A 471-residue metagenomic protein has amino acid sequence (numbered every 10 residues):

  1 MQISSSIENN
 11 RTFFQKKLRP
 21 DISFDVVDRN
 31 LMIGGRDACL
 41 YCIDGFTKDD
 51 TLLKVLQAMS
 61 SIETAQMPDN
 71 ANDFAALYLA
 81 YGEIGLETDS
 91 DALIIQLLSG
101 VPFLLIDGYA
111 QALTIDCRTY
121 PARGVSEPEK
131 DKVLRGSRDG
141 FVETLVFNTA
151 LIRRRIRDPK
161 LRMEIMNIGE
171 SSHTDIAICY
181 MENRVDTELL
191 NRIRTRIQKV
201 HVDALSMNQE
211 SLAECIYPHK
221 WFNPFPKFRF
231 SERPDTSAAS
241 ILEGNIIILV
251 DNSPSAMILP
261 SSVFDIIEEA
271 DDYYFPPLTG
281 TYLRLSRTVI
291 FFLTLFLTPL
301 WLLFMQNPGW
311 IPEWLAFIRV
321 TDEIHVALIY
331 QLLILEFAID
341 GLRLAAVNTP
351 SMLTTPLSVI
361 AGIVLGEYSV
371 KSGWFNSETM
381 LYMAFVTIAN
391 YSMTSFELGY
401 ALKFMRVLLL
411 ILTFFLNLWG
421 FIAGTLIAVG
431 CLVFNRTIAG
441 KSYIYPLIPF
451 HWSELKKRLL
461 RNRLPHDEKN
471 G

Functional and structural regions predicted by a protein language model:
M1-L300, F304, W310, L432-G471: Membrane-embedded alpha-helical signal segments
R157, Q198, R343, V370 (+1 more regions): Short polybasic/polar patches that bind polyanions
S255, S261-L409: Transmembrane alpha-helical segments that form the functional core of multipass membrane systems
S377-T379, M383-G471: Hydrophobic alpha-helical transmembrane segments of membrane transport and translocation systems, primarily multi-pass
